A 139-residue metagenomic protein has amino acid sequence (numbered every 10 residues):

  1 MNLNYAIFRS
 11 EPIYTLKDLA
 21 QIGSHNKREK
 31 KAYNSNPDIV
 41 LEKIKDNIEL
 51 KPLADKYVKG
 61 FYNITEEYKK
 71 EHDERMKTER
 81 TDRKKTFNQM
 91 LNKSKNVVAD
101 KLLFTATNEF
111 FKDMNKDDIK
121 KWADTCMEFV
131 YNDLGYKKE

Functional and structural regions predicted by a protein language model:
M1-E139: N-terminal nicking endonuclease/strand-transfer module with a His-rich metal-binding environment and a catalytic Tyr
